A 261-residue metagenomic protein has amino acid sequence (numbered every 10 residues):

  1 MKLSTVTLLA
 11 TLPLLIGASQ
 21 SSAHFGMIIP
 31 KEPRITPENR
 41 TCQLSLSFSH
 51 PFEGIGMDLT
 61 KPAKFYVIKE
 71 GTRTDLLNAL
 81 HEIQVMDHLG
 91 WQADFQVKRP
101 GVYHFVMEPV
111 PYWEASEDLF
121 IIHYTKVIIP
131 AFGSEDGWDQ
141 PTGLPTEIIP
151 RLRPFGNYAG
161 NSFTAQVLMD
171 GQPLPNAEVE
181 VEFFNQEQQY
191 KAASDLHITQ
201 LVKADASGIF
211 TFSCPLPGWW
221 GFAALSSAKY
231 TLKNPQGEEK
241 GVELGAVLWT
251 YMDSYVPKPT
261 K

Functional and structural regions predicted by a protein language model:
T7-G17: Bacterial N-terminal signal peptides
A18-A23: Sec/Tat signal peptide C-region and signal peptidase I cleavage site
H24-Q43, D118-A177, F183-Q188, G237-K261: Beta-strand-rich domain onsets/edges
E53, V110-E117, A228-N234: Short acidic/polar inter-strand loop motif in beta-rich domains
A63-F65, E178-V181: Hydrophobic beta-strand segments
Q92-F95, S207-S213: Short, surface-exposed beta-strand/beta-hairpin micro-motifs centered on an aromatic residue
R99-W113, W220-S226: Short, aromatic- and glycine-rich surface loops/edge beta-strands on solvent-exposed regions
Q188-S207: Short, acidic Ser/Thr/Gly-rich low-complexity loop/linker segments typical of extracellular and cell-surface proteins
